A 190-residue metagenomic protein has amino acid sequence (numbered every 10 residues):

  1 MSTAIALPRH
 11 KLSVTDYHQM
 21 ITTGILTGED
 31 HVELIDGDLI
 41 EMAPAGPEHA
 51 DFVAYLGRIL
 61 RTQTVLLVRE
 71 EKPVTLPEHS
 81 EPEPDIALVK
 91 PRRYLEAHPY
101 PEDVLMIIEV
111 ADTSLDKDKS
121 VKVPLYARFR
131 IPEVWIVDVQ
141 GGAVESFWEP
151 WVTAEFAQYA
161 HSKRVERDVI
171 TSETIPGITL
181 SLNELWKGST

Functional and structural regions predicted by a protein language model:
M1-T190: Gly/Pro/Ser/Thr-rich low-complexity, intrinsically disordered segments predominantly at protein N-termini
